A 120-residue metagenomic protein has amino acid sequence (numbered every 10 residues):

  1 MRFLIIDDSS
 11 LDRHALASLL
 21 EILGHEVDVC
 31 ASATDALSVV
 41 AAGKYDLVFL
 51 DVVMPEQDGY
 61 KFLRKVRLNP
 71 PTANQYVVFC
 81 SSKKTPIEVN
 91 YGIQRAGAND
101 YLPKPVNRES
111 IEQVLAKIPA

Functional and structural regions predicted by a protein language model:
S10-D28, A96: Two-component/phosphorelay signaling modules centered on CheY-like receiver
D35-A36: Short alpha-helical segment
K44-F49: Active-site beta3 strand of CheY-like receiver
M54: Receiver (REC) domain active-site loop signature in two-component systems and cognate sites in sensor histidine kinases
P105-L115: C-terminal output helix
